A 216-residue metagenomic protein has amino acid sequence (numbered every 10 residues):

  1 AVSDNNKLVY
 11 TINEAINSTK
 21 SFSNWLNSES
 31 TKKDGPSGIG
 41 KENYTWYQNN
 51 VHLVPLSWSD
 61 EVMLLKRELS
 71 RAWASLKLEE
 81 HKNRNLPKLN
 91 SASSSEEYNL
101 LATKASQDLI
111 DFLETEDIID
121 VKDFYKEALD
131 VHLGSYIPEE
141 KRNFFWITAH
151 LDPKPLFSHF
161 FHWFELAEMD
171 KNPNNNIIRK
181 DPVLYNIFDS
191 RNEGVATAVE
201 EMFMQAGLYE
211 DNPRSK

Functional and structural regions predicted by a protein language model:
A1-K216: N-terminal maturation segment of proteins
